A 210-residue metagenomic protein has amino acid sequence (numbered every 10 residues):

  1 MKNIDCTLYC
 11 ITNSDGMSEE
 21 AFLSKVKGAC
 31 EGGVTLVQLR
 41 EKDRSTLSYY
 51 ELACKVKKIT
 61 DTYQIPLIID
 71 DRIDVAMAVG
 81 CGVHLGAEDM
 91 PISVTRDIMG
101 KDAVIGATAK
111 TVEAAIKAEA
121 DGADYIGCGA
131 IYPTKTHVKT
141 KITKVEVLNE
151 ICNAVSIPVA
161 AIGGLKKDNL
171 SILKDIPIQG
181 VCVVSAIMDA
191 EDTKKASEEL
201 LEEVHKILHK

Functional and structural regions predicted by a protein language model:
M1-M90, D97-D124, T143, E150 (+4 more regions): Conserved N-terminal beta1-alpha1 strand-loop-helix module at the mouth
L39, A76, Y132-V138: A short acidic, helix-capping loop that chelates divalent metal ions and anchors anionic groups
M90-I92, T134: A short, polar/charged loop-to-alpha-helix boundary motif
C128, A160-L165, V181-S185: Glycine-rich beta-strand-to-loop/alpha-helix junction loops that act as flexible
G129, A154: Mid-sequence acidic-hydrophobic segments that form the walls of catalytic/ligand-binding cavities or oligomerization
I178: Phosphate/ribose-phosphate-bearing ligand recognition and processing surfaces, centered on ADP-ribose/NAD(+/P+) systems
